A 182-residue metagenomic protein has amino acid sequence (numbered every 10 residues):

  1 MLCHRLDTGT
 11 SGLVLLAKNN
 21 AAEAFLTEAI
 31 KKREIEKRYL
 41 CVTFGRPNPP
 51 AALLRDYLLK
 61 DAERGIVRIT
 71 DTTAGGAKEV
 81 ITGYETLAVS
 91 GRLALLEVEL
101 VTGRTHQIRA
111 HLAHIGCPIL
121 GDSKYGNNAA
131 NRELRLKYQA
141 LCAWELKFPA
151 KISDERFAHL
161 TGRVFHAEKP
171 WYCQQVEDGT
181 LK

Functional and structural regions predicted by a protein language model:
M1-K32: Glycine/acidic-rich beta-strand-loop module
L15, C41, Y84, I108 (+1 more regions): Residue-level signal for inorganic ion chemistry
L16-K18, V42-F44, E99: Short hydrophobic/aromatic beta-strand micro-patches that form the beta-sheet surface supporting nucleotide- or nucleic
E23-E28, T43-A94, A110, A150-R156 (+2 more regions): Glycine- and acidic-residue-rich catalytic/RNA-contacting loop of pseudouridine synthases
I35-Y39: Short glycine-/polar-rich loops that comprise or flank the Walker A/P-loop and associated switch/sensor motifs
G75, V101, R109-K182: Pseudouridine synthases involved in rRNA/tRNA modification
